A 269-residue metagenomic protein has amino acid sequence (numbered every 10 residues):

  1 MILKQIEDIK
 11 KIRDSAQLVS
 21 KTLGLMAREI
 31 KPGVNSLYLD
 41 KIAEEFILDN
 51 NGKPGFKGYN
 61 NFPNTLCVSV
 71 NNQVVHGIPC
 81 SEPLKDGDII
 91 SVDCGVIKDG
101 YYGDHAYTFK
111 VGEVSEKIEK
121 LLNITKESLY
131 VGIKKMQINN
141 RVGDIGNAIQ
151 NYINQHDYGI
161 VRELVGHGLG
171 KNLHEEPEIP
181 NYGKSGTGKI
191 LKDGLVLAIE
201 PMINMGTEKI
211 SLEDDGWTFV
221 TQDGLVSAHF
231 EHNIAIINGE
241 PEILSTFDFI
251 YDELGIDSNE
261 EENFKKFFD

Functional and structural regions predicted by a protein language model:
M1-D269: Active-site neighborhoods and metal-handling regions in enzymes and metal-associated proteins
